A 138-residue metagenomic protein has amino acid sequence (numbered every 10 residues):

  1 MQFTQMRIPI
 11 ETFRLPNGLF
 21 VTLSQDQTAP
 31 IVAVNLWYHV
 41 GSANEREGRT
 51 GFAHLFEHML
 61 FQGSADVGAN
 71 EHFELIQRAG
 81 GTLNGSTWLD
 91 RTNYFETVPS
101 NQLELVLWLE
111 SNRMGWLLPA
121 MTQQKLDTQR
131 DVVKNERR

Functional and structural regions predicted by a protein language model:
M1-E74, F95-V98, E104-S111: His/Glu-rich zincin catalytic helix
Y38, S64-A65, E71-R138: Acidic/histidine-enriched segments that form metal/cofactor-coordinating and catalytic pocket/exosite environments
